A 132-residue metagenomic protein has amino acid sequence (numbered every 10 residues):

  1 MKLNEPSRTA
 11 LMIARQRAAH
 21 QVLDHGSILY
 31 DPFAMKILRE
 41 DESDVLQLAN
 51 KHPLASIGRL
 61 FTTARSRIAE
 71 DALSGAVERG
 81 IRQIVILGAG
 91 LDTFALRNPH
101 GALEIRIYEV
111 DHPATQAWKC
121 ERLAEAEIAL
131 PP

Functional and structural regions predicted by a protein language model:
M1-V85, A89-P132: Rossmann-like AdoMet
